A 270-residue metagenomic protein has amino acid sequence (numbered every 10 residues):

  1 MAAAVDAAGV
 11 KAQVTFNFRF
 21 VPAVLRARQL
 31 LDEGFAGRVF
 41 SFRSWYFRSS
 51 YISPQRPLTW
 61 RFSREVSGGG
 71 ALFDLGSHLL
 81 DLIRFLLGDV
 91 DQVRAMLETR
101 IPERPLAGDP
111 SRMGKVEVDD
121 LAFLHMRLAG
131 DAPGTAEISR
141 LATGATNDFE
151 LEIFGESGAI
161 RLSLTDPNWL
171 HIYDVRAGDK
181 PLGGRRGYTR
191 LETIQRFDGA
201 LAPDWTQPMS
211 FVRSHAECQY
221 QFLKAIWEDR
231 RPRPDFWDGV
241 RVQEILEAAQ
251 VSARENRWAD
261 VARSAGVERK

Functional and structural regions predicted by a protein language model:
M1, A27, A248-A249: Aromatic/hydrophobic pocket-lining residues that form π-stacking "cages" and hydrophobic walls in ligand
A8-K11, F18-E117, L170, N256: Predominantly a Rossmann-like dinucleotide-binding segment in NAD(P)-dependent oxidoreductases
N17, Q92, L106-K115, F123-G130 (+4 more regions): C-terminal glycine/acidic-rich active-site capping loop/insertion
V24, L79-L80, Q219-Y220, L246-E247: A general structural signal for well-ordered alpha-helical segments in protein cores
G37-S41, V251-K270: C-terminal capping/lid region of NAD(P)-dependent oxidoreductase domains
S77, E137-T146, S210-F211: Glycine-rich phosphate/pyrophosphate-binding beta-alpha loops
V116-V118, A132, A145-F149: Glycine/proline-rich active-site loop of Rossmann-fold NAD(P)-dependent oxidoreductases
